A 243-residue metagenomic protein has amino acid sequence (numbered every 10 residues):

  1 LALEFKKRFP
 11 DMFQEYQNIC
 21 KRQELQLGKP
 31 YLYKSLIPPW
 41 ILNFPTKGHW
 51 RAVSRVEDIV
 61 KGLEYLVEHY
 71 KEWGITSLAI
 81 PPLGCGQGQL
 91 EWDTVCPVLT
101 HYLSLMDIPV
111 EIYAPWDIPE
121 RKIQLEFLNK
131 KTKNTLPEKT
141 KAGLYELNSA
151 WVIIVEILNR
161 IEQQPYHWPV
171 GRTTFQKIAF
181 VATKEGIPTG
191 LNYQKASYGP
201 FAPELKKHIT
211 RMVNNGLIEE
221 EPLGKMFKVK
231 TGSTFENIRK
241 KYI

Functional and structural regions predicted by a protein language model:
L1-W151, Q164-W168, R172-F175, L191: Macrodomain-like recognition of ADP-ribose-binding/processing modules
W116-I243: Domain-edge interaction signal
